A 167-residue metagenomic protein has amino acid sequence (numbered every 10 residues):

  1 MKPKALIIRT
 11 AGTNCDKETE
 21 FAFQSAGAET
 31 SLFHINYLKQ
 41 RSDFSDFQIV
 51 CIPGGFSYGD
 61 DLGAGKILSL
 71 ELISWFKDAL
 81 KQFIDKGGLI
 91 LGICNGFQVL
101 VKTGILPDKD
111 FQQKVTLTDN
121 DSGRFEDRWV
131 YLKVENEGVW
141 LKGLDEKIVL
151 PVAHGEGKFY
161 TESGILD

Functional and structural regions predicted by a protein language model:
M1-I93, V101-P107, T118-E126, K133 (+1 more regions): N-terminal beta1-alpha1 cap of cysteine-dependent amidohydrolase-like domains
F97: Alpha-helical segment proximal to the catalytic Tyr-Lys
I105-D167: Pocket-forming structural segment of enzyme catalytic cores
